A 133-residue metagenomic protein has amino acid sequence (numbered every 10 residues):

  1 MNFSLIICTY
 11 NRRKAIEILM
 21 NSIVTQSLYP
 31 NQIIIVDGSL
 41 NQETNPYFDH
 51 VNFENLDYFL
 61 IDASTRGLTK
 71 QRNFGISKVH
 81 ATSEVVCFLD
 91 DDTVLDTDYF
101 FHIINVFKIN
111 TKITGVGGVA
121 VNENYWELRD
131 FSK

Functional and structural regions predicted by a protein language model:
M1-T25: N-proximal low-complexity "stem/linker" segments adjacent to membrane-targeting elements
S4-I7, I34-I35, C87: Short hydrophobic beta-strand elements that form part of the catalytic alpha/beta core underpinning NDP-sugar/donor
M20-I61, A81: Acidic donor-binding segment of Leloir-type glycosyltransferases
T44, L68, R72, Y99: Conserved donor sugar-nucleotide recognition element shared by glycan-biosynthetic enzymes
L60-L68, N73, V94: Short, acidic/glycine-rich phosphate-metal binding loop used to engage nucleotide
K70-V85: Active-site nucleotide-sugar/metal-binding loop of Leloir-type enzymes
T82-V94: Short beta-strand-to-loop acidic/aromatic patch adjacent to the donor-nucleotide binding site
D98-F131: Conserved donor NDP-sugar-binding/catalytic core segment of glycosyltransferases
